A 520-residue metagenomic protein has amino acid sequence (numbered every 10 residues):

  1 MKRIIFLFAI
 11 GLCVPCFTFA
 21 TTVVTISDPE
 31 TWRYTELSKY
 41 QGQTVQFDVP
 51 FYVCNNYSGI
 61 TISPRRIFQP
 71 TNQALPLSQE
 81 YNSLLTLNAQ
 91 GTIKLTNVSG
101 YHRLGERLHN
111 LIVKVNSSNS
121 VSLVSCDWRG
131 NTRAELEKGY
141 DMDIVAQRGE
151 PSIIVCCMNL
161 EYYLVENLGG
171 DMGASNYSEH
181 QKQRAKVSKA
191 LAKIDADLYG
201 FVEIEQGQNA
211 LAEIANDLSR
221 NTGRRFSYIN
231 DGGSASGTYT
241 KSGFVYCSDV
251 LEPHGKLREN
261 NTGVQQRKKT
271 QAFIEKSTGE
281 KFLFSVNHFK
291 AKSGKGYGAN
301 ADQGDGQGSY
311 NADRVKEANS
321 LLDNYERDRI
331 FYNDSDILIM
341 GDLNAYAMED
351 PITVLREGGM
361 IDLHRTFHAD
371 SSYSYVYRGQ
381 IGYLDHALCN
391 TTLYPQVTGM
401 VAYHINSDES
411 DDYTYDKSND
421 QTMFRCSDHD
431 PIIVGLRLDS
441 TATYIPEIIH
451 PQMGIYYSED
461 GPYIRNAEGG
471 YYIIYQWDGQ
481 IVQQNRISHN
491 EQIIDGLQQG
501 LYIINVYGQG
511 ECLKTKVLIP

Functional and structural regions predicted by a protein language model:
M1-I4, P520: Positively charged n-region of N-terminal signal peptides that target proteins for export
L7-C16: Bacterial N-terminal signal peptides
A20-G170, A174, S178-A185, R220 (+2 more regions): Extended non-catalytic accessory segments flanking core domains
V24-E30, S38-Y40, F47, S99-S120 (+6 more regions): Metal-dependent phosphoester-hydrolase catalytic domains
S118-R225, N230-T240, Y297-Q307, D313-D323 (+4 more regions): N-terminal, active-site-proximal structural segment of metallo-dependent hydrolase catalytic domains
A210-K290: Structured beta-strand-rich core segments of catalytic domains in phosphoester-bond hydrolases
K276, E280, V286-Y310: Active-site His/acidic residue clusters
P446-P520: C-terminal outer-membrane/trafficking sorting elements
